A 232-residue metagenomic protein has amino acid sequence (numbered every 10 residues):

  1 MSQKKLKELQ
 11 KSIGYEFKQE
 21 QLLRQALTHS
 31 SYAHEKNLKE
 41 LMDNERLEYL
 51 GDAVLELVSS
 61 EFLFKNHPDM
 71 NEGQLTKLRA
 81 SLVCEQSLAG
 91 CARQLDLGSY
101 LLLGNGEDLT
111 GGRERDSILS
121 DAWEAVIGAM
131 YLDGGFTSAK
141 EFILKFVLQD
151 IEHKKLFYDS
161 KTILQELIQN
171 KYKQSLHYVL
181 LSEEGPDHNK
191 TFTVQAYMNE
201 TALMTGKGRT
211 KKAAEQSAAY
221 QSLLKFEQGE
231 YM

Functional and structural regions predicted by a protein language model:
M1-M232: Double-stranded RNA-binding/processing signature
